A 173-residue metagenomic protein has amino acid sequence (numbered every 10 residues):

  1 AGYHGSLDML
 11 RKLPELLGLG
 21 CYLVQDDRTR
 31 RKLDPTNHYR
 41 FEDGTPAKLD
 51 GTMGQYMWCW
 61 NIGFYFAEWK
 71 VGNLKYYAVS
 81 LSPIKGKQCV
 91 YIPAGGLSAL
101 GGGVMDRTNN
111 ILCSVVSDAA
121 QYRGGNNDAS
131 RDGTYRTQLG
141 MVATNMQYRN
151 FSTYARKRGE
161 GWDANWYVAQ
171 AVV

Functional and structural regions predicted by a protein language model:
A1-A67, Y135-V173: Conserved hydrophobic ligand-interaction patch in extracellular adhesion modules
T52, A78-V173: Short aromatic-cysteine micro-motif
A67-W69, M105: Residue-level signal for secondary-structure boundary sites
W69-K75: Short acidic, Gly/Pro-enriched loop/turn segments at secondary-structure junctions
